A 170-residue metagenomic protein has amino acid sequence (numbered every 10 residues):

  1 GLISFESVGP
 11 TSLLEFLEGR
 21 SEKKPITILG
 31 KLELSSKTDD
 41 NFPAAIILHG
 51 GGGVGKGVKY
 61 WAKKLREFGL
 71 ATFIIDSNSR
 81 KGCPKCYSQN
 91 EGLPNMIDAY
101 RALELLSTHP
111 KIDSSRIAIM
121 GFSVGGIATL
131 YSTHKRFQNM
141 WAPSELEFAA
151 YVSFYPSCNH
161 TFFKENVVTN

Functional and structural regions predicted by a protein language model:
G1-D40: N-terminal cap/lid segment of alpha/beta-hydrolase-fold proteins
G1-P10, P25-T27, T72-F73, I117-H134: Conserved long hydrophobic alpha-helices within structured protein cores
S7, S77, P156: Active-site donor-binding loop signature of nucleotide-sugar glycosyltransferases
E18, P94-T169: Primarily recognizes the serine-hydrolase "nucleophile elbow" in alpha/beta-hydrolase and SGNH/GDSL folds
E33, I47-L48, M120, F154: Short hydrophobic segments within beta-strands
L34, T38-F42, I47-K85, N159-T161: Short substrate-entry loop that stabilizes the transition state in hydrolases
Y60, K85, N90-E91, M96: Mature catalytic domains of secreted/periplasmic carbohydrate-active enzymes
K81-G82, S88, F122-S123: Short secondary-structure capping/turn micro-motifs that flank functional sites
